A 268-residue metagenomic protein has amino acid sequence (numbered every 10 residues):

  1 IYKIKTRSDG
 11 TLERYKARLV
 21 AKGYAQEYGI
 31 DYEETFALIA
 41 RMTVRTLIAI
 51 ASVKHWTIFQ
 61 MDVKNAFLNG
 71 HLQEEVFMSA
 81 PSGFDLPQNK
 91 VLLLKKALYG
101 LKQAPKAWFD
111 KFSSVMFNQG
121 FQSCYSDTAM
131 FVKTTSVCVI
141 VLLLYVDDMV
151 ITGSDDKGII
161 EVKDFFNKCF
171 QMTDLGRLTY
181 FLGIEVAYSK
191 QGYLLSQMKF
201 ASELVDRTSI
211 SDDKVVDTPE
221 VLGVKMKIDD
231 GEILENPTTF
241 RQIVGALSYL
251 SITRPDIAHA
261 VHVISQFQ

Functional and structural regions predicted by a protein language model:
I1-Q268: Long, low-complexity, charge-biased intrinsically disordered regions
